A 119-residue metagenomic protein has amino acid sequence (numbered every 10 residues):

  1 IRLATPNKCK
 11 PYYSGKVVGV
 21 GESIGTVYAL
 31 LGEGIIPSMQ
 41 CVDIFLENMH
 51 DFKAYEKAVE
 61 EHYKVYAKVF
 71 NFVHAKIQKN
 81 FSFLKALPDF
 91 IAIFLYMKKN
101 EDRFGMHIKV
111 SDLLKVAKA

Functional and structural regions predicted by a protein language model:
I1-E47, A54: FAD/FMN-dependent oxidoreductases across multiple families
E47-A119: C-terminal helical "tail/cap" subdomain of flavin- and related membrane-associated enzymes
